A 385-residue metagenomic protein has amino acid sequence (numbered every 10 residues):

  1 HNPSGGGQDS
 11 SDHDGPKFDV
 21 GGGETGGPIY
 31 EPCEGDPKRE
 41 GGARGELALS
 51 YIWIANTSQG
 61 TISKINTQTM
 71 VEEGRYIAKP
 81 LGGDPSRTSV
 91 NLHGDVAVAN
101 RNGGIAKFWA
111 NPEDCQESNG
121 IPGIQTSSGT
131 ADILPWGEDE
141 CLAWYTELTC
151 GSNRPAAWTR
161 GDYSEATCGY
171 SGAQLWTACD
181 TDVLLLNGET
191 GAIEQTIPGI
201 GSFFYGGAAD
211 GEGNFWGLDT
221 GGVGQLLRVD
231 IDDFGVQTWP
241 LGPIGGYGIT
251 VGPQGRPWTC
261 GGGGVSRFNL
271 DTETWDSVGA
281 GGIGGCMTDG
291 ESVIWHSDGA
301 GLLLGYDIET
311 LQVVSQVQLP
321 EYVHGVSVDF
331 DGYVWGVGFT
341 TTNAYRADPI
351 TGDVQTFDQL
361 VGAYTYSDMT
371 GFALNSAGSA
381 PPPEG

Functional and structural regions predicted by a protein language model:
H1-R44, P383-G385: Ser/Thr-rich, Pro/Gly/Ala-heavy low-complexity intrinsically disordered linkers and tails of secreted extracellular
G27-G74, Y170-W176: An edge-strand/N-cap motif at the start of beta-rich repeat modules
E31-A43, G82-V90, T126-C168, G201-G211 (+4 more regions): Repeated scaffold domains used in trafficking and secretory/extracellular systems, primarily beta-propellers
Y51-A55, D95-A99, G172-A178, L184 (+4 more regions): Conserved beta-propeller blade signature
T57, N100-N102, A110, A178-T181 (+5 more regions): Short loop/turn segments immediately following the C-termini of beta-strands
T67-M70, A110-E113, N187-G191, V229-F234 (+3 more regions): Short loop/turn segments that connect beta-strands within beta-propeller blades
V71-A78, L142-T146, A192-P198, F234-L241 (+3 more regions): A short beta-strand motif characteristic of beta-propeller blades
V337-G385: Blade-level signature of beta-propeller repeat domains, shared across WD40, Kelch, NHL, RCC1 and BNR/Asp-box propellers
